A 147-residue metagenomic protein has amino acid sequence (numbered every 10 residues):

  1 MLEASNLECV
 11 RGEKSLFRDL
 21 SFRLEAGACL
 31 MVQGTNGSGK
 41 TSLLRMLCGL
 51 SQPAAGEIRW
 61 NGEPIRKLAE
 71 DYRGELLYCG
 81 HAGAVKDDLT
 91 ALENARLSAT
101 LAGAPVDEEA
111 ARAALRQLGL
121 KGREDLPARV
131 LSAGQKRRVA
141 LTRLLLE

Functional and structural regions predicted by a protein language model:
L2, F17-D19: Conserved structural motif at the start of ABC-family nucleotide-binding domains
Q33-T35: The feature captures the beta-strand-to-loop junction immediately N-terminal to the Walker
C48: Helix-to-loop junction immediately C-terminal to a conserved catalytic motif
G56-K67, D71-Y72: Conserved ABC transporter NBD signature motif
A82, D87-A102: Q-loop/switch helix immediately C-terminal to the Walker
D88, P127-L131, K136: Conserved ABC ATPase signature
R96, E108-R123: Conserved ABC ATPase "signature" region
L141: Hydrophobic anchor residue at the start of the ABC signature
